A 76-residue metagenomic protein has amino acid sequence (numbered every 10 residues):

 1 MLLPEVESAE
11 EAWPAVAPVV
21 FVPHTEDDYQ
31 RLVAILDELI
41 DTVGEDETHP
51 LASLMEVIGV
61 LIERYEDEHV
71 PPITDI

Functional and structural regions predicted by a protein language model:
M1-E38: DNA-contacting interfaces and partner/effector-binding or oligomerization modules in DNA-centric proteins
Q30-I76: Short basic alpha-helical hairpin corresponding to helix-turn-helix/winged-helix-like nucleic-acid-binding
